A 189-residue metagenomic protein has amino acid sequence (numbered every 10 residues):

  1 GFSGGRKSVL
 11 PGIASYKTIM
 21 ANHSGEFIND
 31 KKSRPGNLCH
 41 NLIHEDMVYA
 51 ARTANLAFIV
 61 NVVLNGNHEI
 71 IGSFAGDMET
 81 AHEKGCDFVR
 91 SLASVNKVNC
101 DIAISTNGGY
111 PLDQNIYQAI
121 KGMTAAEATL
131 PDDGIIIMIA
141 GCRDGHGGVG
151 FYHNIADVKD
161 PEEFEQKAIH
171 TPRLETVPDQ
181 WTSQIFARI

Functional and structural regions predicted by a protein language model:
G1, G108-Y110, C142-D144: Short glycine-rich anion-binding loops that position phosphate/pyrophosphate groups of nucleotides and phosphorylated
G1-N96: Conserved, well-structured core segments that form the ligand-binding/active-site neighborhood of functional domains
F2-S8, N115-Y117, G150: A short secondary-structure junction signal
V62-L64, N107, A140: Short, structured patches in soluble enzyme cores that scaffold and shape functional sites
N99-C100, D133: A general structural motif
D101-T106, I137: Structural motif
G108-Q118: Short, glycine-rich nucleotide/cofactor-binding loops
A119-I120, T124-I189: C-terminal non-catalytic interaction/assembly regions of soluble proteins
